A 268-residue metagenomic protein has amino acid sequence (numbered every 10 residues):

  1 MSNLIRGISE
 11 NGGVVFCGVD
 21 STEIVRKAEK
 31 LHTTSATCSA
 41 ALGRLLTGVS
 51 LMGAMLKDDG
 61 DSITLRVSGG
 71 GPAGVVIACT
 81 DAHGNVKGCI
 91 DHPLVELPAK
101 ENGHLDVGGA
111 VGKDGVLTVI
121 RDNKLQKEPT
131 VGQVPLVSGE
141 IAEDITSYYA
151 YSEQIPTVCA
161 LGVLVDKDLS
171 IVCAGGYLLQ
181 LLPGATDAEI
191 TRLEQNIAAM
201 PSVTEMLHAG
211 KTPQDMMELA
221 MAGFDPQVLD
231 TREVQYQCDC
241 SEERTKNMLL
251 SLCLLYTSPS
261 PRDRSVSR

Functional and structural regions predicted by a protein language model:
M1-D230: Interaction interfaces in information-processing and related assembly proteins
L136, D239-C240: Conserved residues at beta->alpha junctions
L229-T231, M248-L249: Hydrophobic, well-ordered secondary-structure scaffolds
Q235-Q237: Residues immediately within or flanking Cys/His clusters that coordinate Zn2+ in small zinc-binding modules
E242-L255: Iron-sulfur (Fe-S) cluster-binding segments and ferredoxin-like electron-carrier domains, especially [2Fe-2S]
Y256-D263: Conserved small/polar residues in nucleotide/adenosyl-binding loops
